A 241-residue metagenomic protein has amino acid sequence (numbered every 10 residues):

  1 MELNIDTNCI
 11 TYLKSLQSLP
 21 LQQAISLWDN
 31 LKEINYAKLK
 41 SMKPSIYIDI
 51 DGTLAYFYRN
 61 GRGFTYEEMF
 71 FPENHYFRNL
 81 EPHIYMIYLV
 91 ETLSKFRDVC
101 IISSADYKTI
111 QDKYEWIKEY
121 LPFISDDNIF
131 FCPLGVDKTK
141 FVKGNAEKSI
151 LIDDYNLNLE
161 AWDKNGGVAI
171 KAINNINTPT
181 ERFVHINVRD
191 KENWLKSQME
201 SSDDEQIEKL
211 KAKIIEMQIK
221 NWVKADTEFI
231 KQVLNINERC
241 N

Functional and structural regions predicted by a protein language model:
L27-N30, N175-E200, Q206, L210 (+1 more regions): Charged phosphate-binding loop/patch that engages nucleotide di/tri-phosphates or the phosphate backbone of nucleic
L27-W116: Alpha-helical substrate-recognition element adjacent to the catalytic core
A55-Y58, K108-D112, D137-K140, N158-A161 (+1 more regions): Short catalytic/ligand-binding loop motif for oxyanion handling, primarily in non-cytosolic enzymes, centered on
D98-C100, F130, I150: A structural signal for isolated positions on well-ordered beta-strands in alpha/beta enzyme cores
I102-D106, Y114, P122-K140: A short, structured active-site edge motif that brings together acidic residues
C132-P133, D137-W162: Conserved Lys-Pro-Asp/Glu-containing loop-to-beta segment of HAD-superfamily phosphomonoesterases, centered on
I150-V188: Acidic, Mg2+-coordinating phosphoryl-transfer loop and its flanking beta/alpha structural elements, shared across
